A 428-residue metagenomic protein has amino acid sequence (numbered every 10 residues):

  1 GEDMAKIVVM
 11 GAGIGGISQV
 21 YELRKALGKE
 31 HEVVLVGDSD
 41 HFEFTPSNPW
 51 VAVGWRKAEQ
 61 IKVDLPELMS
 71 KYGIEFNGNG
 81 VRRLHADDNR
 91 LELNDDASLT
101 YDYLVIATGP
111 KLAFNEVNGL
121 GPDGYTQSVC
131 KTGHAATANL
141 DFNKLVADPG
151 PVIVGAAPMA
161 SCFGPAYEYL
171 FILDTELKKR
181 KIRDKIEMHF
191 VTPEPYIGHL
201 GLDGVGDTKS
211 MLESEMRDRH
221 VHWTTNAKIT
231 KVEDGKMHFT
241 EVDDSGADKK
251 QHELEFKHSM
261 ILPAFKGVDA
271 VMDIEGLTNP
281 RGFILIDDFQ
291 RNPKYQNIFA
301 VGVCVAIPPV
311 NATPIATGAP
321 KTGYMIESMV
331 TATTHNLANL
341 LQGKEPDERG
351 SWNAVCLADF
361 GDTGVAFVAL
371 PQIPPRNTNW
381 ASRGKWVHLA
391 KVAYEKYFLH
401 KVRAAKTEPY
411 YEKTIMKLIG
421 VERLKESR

Functional and structural regions predicted by a protein language model:
D3-M4, G73-E168, I172-K181, K249 (+1 more regions): FAD-binding core/adjacent interface of flavoenzyme oxidoreductases
A5-E75, P158-L202, I419, S427-R428: Beta1-alpha1 glycine-rich phosphate/pyrophosphate-binding loop at the start of Rossmann-like nucleotide-binding domains
E30-V34, E75-D88, L99, D174-L285 (+1 more regions): A Rossmann-like FAD-binding core segment of flavoenzymes
A113, G121-D148, E255-S328: FAD-site-proximal beta/loop scaffold in flavoenzymes
Y324-S351: Internal hydrophobic alpha-helix adjacent to the cofactor/substrate pocket in enzyme cavities
R349-A366: Flavin (FAD/FMN) cofactor-binding core of flavoprotein oxidoreductases
F367-R428: C-terminal auxiliary extensions adjacent to catalytic cores
